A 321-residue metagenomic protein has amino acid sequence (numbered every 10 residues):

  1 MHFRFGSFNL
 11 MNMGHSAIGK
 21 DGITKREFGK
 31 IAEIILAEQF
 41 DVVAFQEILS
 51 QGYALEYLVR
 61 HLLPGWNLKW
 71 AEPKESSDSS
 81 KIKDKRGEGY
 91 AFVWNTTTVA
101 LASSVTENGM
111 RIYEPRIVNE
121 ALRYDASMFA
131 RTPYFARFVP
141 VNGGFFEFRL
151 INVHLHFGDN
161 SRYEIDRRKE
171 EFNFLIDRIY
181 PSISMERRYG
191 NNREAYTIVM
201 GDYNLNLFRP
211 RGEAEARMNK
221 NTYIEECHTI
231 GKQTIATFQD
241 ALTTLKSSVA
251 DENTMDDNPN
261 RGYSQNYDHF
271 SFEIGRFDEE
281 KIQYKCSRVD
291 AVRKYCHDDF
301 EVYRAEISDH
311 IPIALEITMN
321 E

Functional and structural regions predicted by a protein language model:
M1-Y90, N173, E194, R293-Y303 (+2 more regions): N-terminal, active-site-proximal structural segment of metallo-dependent hydrolase catalytic domains
R4, R86-G89, A130-Y134, F146 (+3 more regions): Residues that flank catalytic or metal-binding motifs in active/ligand-binding sites
L10-G14, I48-G52, P73-D78, T97-A100 (+4 more regions): Solvent-exposed loop/turn segments at secondary-structure junctions within structured extracellular/periplasmic domains
M11-M13, E33-D41, Q46, Q51 (+9 more regions): Structured segments of extracytoplasmic/periplasmic soluble domains in secreted or envelope-associated proteins
S16-K20, L55-E56, S103-T106, I151 (+3 more regions): Short, solvent-exposed loop/turn and secondary-structure capping segments
T24-G29, E38, V43, R131-V249: Extracytoplasmic, non-cytosolic globular domains
L49-E147: Structured beta-strand-rich core segments of catalytic domains in phosphoester-bond hydrolases
Q51-G52, S182-I198, N204-E321: Metal-dependent phosphoester-hydrolase catalytic domains
